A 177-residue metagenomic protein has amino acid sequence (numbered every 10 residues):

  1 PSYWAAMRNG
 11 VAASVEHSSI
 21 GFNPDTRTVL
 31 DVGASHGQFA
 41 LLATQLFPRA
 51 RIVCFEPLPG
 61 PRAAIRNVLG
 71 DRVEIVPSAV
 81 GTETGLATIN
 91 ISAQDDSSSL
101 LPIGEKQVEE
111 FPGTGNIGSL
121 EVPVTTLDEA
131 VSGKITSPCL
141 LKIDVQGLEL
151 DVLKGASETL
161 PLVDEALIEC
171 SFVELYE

Functional and structural regions predicted by a protein language model:
P1-E177: Phosphate/nucleotide-binding beta-alpha loop and adjacent structural elements of enzyme active sites
